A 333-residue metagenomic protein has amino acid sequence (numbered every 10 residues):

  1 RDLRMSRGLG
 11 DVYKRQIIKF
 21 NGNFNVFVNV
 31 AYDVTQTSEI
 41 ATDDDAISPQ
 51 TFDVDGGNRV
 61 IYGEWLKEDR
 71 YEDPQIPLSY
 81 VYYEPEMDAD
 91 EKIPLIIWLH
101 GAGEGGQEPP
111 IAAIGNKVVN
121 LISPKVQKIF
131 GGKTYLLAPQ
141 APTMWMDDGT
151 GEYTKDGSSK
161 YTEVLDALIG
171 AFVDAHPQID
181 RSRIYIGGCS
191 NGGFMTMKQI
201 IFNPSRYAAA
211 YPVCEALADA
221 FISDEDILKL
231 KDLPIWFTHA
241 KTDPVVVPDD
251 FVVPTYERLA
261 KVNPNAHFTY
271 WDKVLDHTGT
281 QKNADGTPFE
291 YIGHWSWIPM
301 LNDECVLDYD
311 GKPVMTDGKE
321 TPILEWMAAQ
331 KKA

Functional and structural regions predicted by a protein language model:
D2-Q16: Short, small-residue-biased leader/transition segments that mark boundaries at the very start of proteins
D43-A89: N-terminal cap/lid segment of alpha/beta-hydrolase-fold proteins
M87-E91, T150-S190: Gly/Ser-rich "nucleophile elbow"/oxyanion-hole loop immediately N-terminal to the catalytic nucleophile in hydrolases
L95, A102-E163: Active-site machinery of serine-nucleophile hydrolases
I97-L99, V213: Alpha/beta-hydrolase
L99-G101, H239-A240: The conserved beta1-alpha1 loop
D174-A175, R181-K229: Primarily recognizes the serine-hydrolase "nucleophile elbow" in alpha/beta-hydrolase and SGNH/GDSL folds
T238, T242-V245, D250-Y256, A260-A333: C-terminal catalytic histidine-bearing segment of alpha/beta-hydrolase fold enzymes
